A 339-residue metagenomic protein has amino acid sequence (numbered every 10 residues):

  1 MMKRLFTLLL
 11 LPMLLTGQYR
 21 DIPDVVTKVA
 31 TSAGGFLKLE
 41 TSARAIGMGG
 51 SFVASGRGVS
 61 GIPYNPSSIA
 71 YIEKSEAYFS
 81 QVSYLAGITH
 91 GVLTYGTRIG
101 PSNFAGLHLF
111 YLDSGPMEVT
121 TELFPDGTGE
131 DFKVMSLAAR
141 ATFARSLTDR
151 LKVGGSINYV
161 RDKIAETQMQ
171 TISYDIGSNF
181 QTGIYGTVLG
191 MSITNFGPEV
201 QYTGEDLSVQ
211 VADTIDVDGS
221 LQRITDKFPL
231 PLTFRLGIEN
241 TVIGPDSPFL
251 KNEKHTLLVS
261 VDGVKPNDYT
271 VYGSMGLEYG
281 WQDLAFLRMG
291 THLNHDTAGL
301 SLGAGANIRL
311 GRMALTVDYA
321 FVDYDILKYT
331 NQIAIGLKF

Functional and structural regions predicted by a protein language model:
M1-L5, D149: Positively charged n-region of N-terminal signal peptides that target proteins for export
R4-L14: Sec-dependent N-terminal signal peptides
Q18-F339: Subset of outer-membrane beta-barrel
